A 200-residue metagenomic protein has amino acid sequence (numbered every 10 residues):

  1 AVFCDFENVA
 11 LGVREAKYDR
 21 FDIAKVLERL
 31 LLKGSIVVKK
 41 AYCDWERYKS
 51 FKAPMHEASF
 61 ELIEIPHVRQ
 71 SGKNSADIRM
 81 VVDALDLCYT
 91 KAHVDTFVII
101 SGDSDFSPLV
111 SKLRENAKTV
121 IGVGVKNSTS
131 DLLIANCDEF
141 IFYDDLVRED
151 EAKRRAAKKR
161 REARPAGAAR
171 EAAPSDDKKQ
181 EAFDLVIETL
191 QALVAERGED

Functional and structural regions predicted by a protein language model:
A1, T96-V98: Structural motif
A1-Y89, L109-R114, T119: Domain-level signal for Mg2+-assisted phosphodiester chemistry and nucleotide/NA-binding surfaces in nucleic-acid
V9-A10, R69-S71, N127-L132, V147-E151: Short gly/pro/ser/thr-enriched loop/turn and capping motifs at secondary-structure boundaries
Y48-K52, V125-L133: Short, glycine/polar-rich helix-capping loops at beta-to-alpha or helix-loop-helix junctions that flank or form
L62, F97, V120, F140-I141: Short, well-ordered beta-strand core segments
D103: Active-site-proximal cofactor/substrate-binding loop regions of enzyme domains
V123, A157-D200: N-terminal regulatory modules in eukaryotic regulatory proteins
I134-R164: Conserved phosphate-handling catalytic cores of large alpha/beta enzymes
